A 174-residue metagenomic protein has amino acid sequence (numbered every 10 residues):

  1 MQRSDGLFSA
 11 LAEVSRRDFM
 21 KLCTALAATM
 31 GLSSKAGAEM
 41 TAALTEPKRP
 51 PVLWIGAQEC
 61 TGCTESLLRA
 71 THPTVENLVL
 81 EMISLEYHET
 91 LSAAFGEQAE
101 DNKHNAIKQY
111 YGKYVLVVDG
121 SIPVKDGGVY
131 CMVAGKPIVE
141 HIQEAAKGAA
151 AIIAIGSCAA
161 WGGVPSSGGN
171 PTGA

Functional and structural regions predicted by a protein language model:
M1-V14: N-terminal secretory signal peptides
D18-M40: N-terminal export signals
M20, A57-C60: Mature extracytoplasmic/luminal segments of secretory-pathway proteins
A27, T64-L67: Extracellular/secretory pathway and lumenal proteins
L44-R49, A57, T64, V75-A174: Metabolite-binding pocket within alpha/beta catalytic cores that recognizes anionic/polar moieties
L67-P73: Short Gly/aromatic-enriched secondary-structure transition segments
